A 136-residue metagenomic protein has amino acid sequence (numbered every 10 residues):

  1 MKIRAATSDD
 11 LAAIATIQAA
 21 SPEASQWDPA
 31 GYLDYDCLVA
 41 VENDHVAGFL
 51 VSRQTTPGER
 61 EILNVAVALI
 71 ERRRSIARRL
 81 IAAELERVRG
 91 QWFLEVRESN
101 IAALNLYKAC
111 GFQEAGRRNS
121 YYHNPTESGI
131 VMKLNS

Functional and structural regions predicted by a protein language model:
M1-I3: Extreme N-terminal starter segment of soluble prokaryotic enzymes
A5-R72, R78-R87, N135-S136: Acetyl-CoA-dependent GNAT
L80, N100-A103: Conserved short alpha-helix immediately C-terminal to the canonical SAM/SAH-binding motif I of Rossmann-like
A83, N105-L106: Structural preference for long, well-ordered alpha-helical segments within the folded cores of structured domains
R87, A109-C110: Structural motif
F93, R97-I101, C110, S120-S136: C-terminal "cap" of GNAT-fold acetyltransferases
E114-G116: A secondary-structure capping/hinge motif
